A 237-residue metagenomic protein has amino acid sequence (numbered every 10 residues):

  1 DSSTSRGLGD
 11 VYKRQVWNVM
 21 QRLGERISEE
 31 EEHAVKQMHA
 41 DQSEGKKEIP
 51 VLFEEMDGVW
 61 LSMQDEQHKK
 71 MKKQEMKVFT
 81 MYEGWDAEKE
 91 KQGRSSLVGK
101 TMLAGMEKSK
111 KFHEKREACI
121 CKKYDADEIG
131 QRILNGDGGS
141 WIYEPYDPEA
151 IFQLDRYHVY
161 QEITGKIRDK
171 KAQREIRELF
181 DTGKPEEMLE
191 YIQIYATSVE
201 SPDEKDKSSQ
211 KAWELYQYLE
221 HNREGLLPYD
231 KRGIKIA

Functional and structural regions predicted by a protein language model:
D1-Y12: Single conserved hydrophobic/aromatic residue that forms the stacking wall/gate of nucleotide- or nucleobase-binding
S3-T4, T80, D181: Compositionally biased, low-structure terminal segments
D10-R14, N18-I133, S140, S208 (+2 more regions): RNase H-like nuclease fold core
G24, K115-Q153, Y157-A237: Acidic/histidine-rich catalytic cores and adjacent linkers of DNA breakage/strand-transfer/modification proteins
